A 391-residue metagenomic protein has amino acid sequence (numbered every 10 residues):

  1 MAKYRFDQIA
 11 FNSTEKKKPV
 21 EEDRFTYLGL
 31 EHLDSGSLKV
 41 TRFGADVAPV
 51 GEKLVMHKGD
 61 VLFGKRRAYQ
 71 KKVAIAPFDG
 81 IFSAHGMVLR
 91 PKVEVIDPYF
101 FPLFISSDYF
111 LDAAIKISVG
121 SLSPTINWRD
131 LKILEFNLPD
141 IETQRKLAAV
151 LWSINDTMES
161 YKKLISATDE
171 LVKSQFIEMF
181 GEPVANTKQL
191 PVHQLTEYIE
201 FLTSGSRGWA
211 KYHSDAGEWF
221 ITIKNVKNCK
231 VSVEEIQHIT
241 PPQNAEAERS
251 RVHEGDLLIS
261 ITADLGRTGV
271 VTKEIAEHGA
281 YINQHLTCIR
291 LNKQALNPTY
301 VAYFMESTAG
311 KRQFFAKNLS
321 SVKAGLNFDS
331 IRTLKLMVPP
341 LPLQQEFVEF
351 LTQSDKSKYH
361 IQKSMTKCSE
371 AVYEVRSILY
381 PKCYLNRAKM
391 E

Functional and structural regions predicted by a protein language model:
M1-K17, I133-A149, D156, L164-G205 (+3 more regions): Non-catalytic DNA-recognition/assembly elements of restriction-modification systems
D7-K18, F25-K58, V192-K211, K224-E254: Sequence-specific dsDNA recognition surfaces
D34, A68-Y69, V88, F201 (+3 more regions): Active-site/binding-pocket entry motifs
E52-L54, V61-S106, T222, E248-E306 (+1 more regions): A short beta-sheet element
R66, G80-M87, V119-E142, H278-T287 (+1 more regions): A short glycine-rich beta-alpha junction/loop motif
A113, G310-F314: Periplasmic-binding protein-like
Y161: Conserved glycine-bearing catalytic or ligand-binding loops at nucleotide- and phosphate-handling centers of large
